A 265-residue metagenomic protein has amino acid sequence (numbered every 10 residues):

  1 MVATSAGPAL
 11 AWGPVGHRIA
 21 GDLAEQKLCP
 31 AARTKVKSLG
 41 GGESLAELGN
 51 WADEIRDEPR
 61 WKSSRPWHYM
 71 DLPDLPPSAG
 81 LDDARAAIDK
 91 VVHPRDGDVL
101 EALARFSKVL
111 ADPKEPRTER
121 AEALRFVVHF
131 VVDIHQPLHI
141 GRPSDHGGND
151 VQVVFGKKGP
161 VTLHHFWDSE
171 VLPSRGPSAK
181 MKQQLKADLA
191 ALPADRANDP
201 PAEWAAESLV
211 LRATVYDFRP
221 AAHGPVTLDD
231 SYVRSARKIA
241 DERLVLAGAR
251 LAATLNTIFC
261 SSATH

Functional and structural regions predicted by a protein language model:
M1-V2: Sec-dependent N-terminal signal peptides
L10-F130, P137-H265: N-terminal, motif-rich segments that launch catalysis or mediate targeting to/interaction with membranes, typified by
